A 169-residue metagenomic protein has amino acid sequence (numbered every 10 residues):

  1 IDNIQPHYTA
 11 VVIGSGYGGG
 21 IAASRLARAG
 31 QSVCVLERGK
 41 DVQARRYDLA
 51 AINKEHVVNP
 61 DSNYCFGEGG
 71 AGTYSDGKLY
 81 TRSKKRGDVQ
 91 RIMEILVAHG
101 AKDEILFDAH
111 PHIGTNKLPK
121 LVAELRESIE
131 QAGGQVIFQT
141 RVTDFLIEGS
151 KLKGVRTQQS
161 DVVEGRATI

Functional and structural regions predicted by a protein language model:
I1, V42-V136, T140-R141: Conserved N-terminal/central alpha/beta ligand/cofactor-binding core
D2-G18, C34-L36: Beta1/beta-strand and adjacent pyrophosphate-binding region of the FAD-binding site in flavoprotein oxidoreductases
I4-Y8, Q158-A167: Core beta-strand elements of the Rossmann-like FAD/NAD(P) dinucleotide-binding domain in flavoenzyme oxidoreductases
G18, G39, G165-A167: Glycine-/small-residue-rich beta->alpha transition segments that form the dinucleotide
A23, A27: Gly/Ala-rich phosphate-binding loop of Rossmann-like dinucleotide-binding domains, activating on the conserved
Q31-E37, V42: Short beta-strand "acidic-cap" motif of Rossmann-like dinucleotide-binding folds
F138-K153: A conserved short coil-to-beta-strand element within the FAD-binding core of flavoproteins
